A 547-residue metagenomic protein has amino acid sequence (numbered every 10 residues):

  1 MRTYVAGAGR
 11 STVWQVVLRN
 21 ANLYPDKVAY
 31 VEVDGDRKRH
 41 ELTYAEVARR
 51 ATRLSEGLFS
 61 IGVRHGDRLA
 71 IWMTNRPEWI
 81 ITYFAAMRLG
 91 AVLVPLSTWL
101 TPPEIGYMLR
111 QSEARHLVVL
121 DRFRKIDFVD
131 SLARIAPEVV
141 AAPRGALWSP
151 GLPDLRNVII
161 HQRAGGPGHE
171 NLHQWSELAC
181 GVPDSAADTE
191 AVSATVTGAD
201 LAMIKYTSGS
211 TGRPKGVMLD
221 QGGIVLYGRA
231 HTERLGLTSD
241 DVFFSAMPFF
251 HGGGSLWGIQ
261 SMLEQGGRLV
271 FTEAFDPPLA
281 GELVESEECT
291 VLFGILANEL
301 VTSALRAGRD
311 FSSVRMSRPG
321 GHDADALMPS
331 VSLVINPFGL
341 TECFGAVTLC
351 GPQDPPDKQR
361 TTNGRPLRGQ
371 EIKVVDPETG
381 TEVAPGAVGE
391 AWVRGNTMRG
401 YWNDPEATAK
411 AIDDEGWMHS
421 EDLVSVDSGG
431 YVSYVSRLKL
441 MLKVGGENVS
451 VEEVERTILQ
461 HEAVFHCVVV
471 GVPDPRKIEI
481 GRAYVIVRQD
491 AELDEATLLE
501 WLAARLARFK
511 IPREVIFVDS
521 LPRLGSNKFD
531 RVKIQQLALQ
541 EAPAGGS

Functional and structural regions predicted by a protein language model:
G9, D26-R76, I80-F84, T101-G106 (+2 more regions): Conserved AMP-binding/adenylate-forming core of the ANL superfamily
R10, P25-V28, G151-L152, I159 (+4 more regions): Conserved pre-ATP/AMP-binding loop-to-beta segment of ANL
E41-A45, S193-L226: Conserved AMP-binding A3 loop
I61, A91-E177, L305-R306, S312 (+1 more regions): Structural core segment of the AMP-binding/adenylate-forming
L100-Y107, L117-V119, I372, R394-G395 (+6 more regions): AMP-binding/adenylate-forming catalytic core of the ANL superfamily
S176-C180, S286-T361, R365, E371: Gly/Ser/Thr-rich phosphate-binding loop
V225-V242, F250-V291, S303: Conserved AMP-binding/adenylation subdomain of ANL enzymes
T348, R365-G369, T381-A411, V449: Conserved ATP/PPi-binding loop(s) of AMP-dependent carboxylate-activating enzymes
